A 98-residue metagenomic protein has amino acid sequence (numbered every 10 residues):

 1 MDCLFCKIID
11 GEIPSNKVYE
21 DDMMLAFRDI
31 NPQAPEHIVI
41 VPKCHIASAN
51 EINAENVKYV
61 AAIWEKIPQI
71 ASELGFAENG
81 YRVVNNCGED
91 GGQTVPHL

Functional and structural regions predicted by a protein language model:
M1-L98: HIT superfamily nucleotide-processing domains
